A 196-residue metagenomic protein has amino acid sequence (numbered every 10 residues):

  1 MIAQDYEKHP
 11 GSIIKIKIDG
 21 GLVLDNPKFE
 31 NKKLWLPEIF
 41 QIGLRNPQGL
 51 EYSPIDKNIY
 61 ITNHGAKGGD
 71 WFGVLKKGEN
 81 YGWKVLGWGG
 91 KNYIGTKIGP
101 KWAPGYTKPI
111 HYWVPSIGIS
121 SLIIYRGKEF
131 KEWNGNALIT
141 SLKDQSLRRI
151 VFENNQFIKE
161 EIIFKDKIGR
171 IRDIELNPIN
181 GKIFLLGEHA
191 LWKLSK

Functional and structural regions predicted by a protein language model:
M1-E161: Beta-propeller domain segments
F29-E30, K67, K165, N177 (+1 more regions): A generic signature of intrinsically disordered, low-complexity regions enriched in glycine/proline and charged/polar
L44, Q156-P178: Conserved blade-ending motifs and adjacent loop-strand segments that build the rim/top face of beta-propeller domains
K77, I168, E188: ATP/adenylate-binding site constellation spanning eukaryotic-like Ser/Thr protein kinases, ABC-transporter
D173-K196: Blade-level signature of beta-propeller repeat domains, shared across WD40, Kelch, NHL, RCC1 and BNR/Asp-box propellers
